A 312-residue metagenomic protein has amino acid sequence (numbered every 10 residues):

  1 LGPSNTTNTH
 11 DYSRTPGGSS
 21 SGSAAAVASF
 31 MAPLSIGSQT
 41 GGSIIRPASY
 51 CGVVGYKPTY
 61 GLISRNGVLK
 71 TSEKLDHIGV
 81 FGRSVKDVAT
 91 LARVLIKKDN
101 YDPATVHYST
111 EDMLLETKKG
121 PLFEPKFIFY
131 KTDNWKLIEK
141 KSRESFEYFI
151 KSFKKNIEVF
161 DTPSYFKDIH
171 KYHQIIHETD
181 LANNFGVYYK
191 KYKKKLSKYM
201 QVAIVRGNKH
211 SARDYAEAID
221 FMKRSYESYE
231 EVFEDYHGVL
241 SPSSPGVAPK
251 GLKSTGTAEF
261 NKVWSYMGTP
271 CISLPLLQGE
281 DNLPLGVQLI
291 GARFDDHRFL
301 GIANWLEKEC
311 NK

Functional and structural regions predicted by a protein language model:
L1-N5, C51-G55, I175-T179, I290-G291: Short, hinge-like loop/turn segments at secondary-structure boundaries
L1-T9, K70-S72: Short glycine/proline- and charge-enriched loop/turn segments that cap or connect secondary-structure elements
N5-S19: Short pre-catalytic strand/loop immediately N-terminal to key active-site residues, enriched for Gly-Thr
H10, D76-G79, K131-I138: Flexible, glycine/proline-enriched loop segments at strand-loop-helix junctions that form or flank small-ligand binding
G22: Residues forming the flavin
S29-Y130, E147, H210, A216-D220 (+2 more regions): Structural helix-boundary/capping segments
V94-E259, Y266, K308-K312: Amidase signature
